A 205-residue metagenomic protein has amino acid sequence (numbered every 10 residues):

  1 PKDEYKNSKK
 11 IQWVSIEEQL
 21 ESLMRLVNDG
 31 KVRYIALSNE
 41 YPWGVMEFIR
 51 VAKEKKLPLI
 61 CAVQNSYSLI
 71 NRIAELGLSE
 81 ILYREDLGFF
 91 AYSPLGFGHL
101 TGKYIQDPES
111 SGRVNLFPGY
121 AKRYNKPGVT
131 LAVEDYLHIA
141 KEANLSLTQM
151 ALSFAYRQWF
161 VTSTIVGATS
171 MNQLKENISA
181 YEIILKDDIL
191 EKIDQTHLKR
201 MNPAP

Functional and structural regions predicted by a protein language model:
P1-A62: Glycine/proline-rich, positively charged, aromatic-decorated active-site loop/lid region on the catalytic face
P1-N7, I81-I139, M201, P205: Glycine-rich, positively charged active-site loop/lid region within alpha/beta enzyme cores that binds and organizes
V27, N115-P118, K122-E182: Conserved short secondary-structure transition element at the edge of the structured enzyme core that lines
V27-K31, I73-G88: Basic phosphate/pyrophosphate-binding loop/patch that engages nucleotide-derived ligands
V32-A36, P58-Q64, D86-F90, T162-I165: Structural preference for beta-strand elements that scaffold enzyme active sites
I35, V63, L82, F89-Y92 (+4 more regions): Conserved, mostly hydrophobic/aromatic
Y41, Y67-N71, S93-L100, F154 (+1 more regions): Glycine-rich beta-alpha junction loops
A52-K56, S79-I81, Q106-S110, Y181-I183: Short, hinge-like loop/turn segments at secondary-structure boundaries
